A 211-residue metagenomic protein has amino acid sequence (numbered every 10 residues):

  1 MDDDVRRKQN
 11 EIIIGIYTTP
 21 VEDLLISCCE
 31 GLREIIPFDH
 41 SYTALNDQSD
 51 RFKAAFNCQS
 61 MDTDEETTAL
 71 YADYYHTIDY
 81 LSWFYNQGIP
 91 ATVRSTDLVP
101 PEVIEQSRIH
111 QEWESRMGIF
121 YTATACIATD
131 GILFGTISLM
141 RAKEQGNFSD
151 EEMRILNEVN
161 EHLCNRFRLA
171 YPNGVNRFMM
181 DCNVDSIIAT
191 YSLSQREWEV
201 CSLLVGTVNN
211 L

Functional and structural regions predicted by a protein language model:
M1: Basic, alpha-helical nucleic-acid-binding regions used in initiation and control of genome expression
D4, K8-T19, I26-L133, L139-E144 (+2 more regions): Regulatory input/activation interfaces that engage signals or partners
N147-R168: Amphipathic alpha-helical "output/dimerization" segments
F167-D185: Short alpha-helical interdomain "coupling" segment at the junction between an upstream regulatory sensor module
D181-L211: Helix-turn-helix DNA-binding segment
